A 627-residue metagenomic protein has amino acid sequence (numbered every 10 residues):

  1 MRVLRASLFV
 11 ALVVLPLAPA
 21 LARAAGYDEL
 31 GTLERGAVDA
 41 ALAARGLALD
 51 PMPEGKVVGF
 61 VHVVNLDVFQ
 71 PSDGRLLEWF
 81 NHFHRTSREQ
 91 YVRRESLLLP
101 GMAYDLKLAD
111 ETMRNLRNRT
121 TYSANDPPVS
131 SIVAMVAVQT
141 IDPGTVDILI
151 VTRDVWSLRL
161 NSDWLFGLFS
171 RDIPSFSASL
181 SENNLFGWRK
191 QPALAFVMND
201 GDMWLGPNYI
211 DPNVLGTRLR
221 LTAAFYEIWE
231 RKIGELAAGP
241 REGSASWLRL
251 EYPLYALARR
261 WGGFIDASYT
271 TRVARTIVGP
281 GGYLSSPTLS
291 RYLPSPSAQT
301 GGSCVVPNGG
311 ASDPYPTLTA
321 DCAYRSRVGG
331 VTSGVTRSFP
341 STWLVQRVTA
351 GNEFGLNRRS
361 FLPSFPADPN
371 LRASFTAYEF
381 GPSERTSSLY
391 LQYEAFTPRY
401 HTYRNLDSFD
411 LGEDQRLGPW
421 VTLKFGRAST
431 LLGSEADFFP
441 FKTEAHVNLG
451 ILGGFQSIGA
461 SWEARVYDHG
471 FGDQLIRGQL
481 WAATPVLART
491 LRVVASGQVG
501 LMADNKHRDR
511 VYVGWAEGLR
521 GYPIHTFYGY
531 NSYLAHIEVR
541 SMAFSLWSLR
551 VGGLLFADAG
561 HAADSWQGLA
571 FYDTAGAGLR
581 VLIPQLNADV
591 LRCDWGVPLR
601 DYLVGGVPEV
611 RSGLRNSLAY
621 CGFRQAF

Functional and structural regions predicted by a protein language model:
A24-R171, S179-S181, A193-D211, R231-S244 (+3 more regions): Periplasmic polypeptide-binding modules associated with outer-membrane biogenesis and secretion
A25, L76, E95-S96, W420-F627: C-terminal transmembrane beta-barrel domains of outer membrane proteins
M52-E54, L185-Q191, N213-L221, Y255-G263 (+8 more regions): Short loop/turn motifs that connect adjacent beta-strands in outer-membrane beta-barrel proteins
S96, S157-L168, F176-N199, L205-P207 (+11 more regions): Transmembrane beta-strand segments that form the barrel wall of outer-membrane beta-barrel proteins
L168-D172, V197-N199, N213, A237-E242 (+8 more regions): Replace "Gram-negative outer membrane beta-barrel proteins" with "bacterial and organellar outer membrane beta-barrel
F176-L185, M203-L221, S246-L254, V331-R337 (+8 more regions): Feature captures outer-membrane beta-barrel proteins of Gram-negative bacteria and organelles
N199-G201, Y226-E230, Y255, S268-R275 (+10 more regions): Structural signature of outer-membrane beta-barrel domains
W204-I210, K232-R241, A245, E251 (+12 more regions): Outer-membrane beta-barrel translocator domains and adjoining extracellular loop/strand segments of Gram-negative
